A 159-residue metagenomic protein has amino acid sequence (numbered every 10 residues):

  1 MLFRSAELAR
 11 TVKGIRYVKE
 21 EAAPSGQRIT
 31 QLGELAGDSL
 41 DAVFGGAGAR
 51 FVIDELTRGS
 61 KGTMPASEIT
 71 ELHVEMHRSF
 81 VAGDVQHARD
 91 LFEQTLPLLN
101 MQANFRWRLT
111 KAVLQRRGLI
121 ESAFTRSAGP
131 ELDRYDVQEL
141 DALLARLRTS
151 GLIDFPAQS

Functional and structural regions predicted by a protein language model:
E7-K13, L56-T57: Acidic (Asp/Glu)-rich catalytic clusters
R10-G14, E34-L40, G83, R117-I120: Short helix-capping segments at alpha-helix termini
K13-P24, D41-F44: Catalytic beta/alpha-barrel core
E21-A23, G46-R50, E68: Active-site beta-loop-alpha junctions enriched in small/polar residues
A22-L35: Active-site-adjacent beta->alpha loops and helix N-cap segments on the catalytic face of soluble alpha/beta enzymes
T30, V43, G48-S60: Anionic-ligand binding region
I53-S159: Structured C-terminal cap/extension of enzyme domains
